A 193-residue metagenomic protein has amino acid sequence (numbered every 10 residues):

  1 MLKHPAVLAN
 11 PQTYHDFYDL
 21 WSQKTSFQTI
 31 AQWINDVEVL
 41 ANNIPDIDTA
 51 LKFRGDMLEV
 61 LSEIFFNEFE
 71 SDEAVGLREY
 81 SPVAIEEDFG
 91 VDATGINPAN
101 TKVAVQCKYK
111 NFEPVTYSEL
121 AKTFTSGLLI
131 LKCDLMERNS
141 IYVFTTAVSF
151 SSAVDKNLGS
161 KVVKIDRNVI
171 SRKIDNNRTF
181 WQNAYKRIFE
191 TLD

Functional and structural regions predicted by a protein language model:
M1-D193: Mixed-charge (Asp/Glu-Lys/Arg
